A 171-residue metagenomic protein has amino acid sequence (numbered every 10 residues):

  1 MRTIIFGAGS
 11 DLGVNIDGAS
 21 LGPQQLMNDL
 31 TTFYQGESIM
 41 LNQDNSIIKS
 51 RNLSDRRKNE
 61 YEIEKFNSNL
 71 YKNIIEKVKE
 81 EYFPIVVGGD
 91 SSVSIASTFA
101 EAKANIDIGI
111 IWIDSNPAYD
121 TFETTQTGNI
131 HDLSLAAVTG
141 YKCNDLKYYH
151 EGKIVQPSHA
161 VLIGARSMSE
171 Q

Functional and structural regions predicted by a protein language model:
R2-Q171: Conserved alpha-helical scaffold segments that buttress catalytic/binding sites
